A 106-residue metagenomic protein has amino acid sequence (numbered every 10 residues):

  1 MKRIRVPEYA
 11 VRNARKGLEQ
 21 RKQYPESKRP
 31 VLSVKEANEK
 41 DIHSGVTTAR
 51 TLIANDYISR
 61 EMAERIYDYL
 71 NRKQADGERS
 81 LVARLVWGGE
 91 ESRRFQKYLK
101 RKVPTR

Functional and structural regions predicted by a protein language model:
M1-R106: Arg/Lys-rich, low-complexity, intrinsically disordered basic segments
